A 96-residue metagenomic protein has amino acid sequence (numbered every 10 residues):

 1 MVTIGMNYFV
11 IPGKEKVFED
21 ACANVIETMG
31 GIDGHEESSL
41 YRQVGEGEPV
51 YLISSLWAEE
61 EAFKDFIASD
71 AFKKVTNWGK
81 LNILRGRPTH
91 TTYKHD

Functional and structural regions predicted by a protein language model:
V2, S39-G47, T76-D96: Glycine-rich beta-strand-turn "strand-cap" elements at beta-sheet edges
V2-Y8: Active-site-flanking beta-strand signature of metal-NTP-handling nucleotidyl enzymes and homologous cyclase-like
F9, Y41, S54-L56: Short hydrophobic/aromatic beta-strand micro-patches that form the beta-sheet surface supporting nucleotide- or nucleic
V10-V17: Short, surface-exposed ligand-recognition loops at beta-strand->loop->(often short) alpha-helix junctions that present
I26-L52: Short, glycine- and small/hydrophobic-rich beta-strand elements in well-ordered beta-sheets
E27-E36, L56-H90: An amphipathic, aromatic/His-enriched active-site/gating alpha helix that lines ligand/cofactor pockets
